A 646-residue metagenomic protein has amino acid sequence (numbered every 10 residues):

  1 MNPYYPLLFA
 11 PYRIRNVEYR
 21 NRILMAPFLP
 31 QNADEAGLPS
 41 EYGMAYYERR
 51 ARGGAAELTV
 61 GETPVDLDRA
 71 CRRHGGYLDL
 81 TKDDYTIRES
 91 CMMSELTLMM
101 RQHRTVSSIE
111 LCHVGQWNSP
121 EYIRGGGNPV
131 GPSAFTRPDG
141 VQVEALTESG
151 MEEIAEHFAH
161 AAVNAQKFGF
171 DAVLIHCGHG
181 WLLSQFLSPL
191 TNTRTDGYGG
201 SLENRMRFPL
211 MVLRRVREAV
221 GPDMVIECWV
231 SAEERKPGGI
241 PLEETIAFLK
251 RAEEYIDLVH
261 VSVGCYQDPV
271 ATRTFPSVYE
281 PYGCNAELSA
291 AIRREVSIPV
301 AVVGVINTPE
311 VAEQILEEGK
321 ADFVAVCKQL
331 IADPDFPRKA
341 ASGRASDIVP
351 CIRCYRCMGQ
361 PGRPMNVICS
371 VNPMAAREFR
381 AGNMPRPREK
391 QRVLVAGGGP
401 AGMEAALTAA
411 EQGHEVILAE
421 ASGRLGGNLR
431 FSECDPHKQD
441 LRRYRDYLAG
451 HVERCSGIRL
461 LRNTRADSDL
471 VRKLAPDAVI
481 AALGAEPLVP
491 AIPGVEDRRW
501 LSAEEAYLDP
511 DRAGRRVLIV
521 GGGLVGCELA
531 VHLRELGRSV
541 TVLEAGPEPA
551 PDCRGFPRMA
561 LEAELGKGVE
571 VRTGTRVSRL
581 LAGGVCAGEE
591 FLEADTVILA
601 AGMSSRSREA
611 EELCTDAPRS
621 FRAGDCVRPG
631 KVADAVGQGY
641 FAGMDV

Functional and structural regions predicted by a protein language model:
M1-A396, P400, E404-V416, R424 (+1 more regions): Flavin-dependent oxidoreductase catalytic cores
N2-Y12, A375-F379, I458-R465, D497-E505 (+1 more regions): Short gly/ser/thr-rich secondary-structure transition/capping motifs
T274-P281, G382-M384, K390, F431-R443 (+4 more regions): Short, contiguous acidic/charged loop-to-helix segments that flank catalytic cores in large enzymes
V303, N372, N463-R465, A503 (+3 more regions): Conserved beta-strand termini and adjacent loop/short-helix elements that scaffold enzyme active sites in alpha/beta
P387, Q391-L418, L460-A475, L483-R499 (+2 more regions): Rossmann-like dinucleotide/flavin-binding elements
E415-R454, H532-T575, V627: Rossmann-like dinucleotide-binding cores of NAD(P)H-dependent redox enzymes
R445, G457-R459, W500, G568-E570 (+1 more regions): Short, conserved active-site loop motifs that form the nucleotide-linked donor/cofactor pocket
